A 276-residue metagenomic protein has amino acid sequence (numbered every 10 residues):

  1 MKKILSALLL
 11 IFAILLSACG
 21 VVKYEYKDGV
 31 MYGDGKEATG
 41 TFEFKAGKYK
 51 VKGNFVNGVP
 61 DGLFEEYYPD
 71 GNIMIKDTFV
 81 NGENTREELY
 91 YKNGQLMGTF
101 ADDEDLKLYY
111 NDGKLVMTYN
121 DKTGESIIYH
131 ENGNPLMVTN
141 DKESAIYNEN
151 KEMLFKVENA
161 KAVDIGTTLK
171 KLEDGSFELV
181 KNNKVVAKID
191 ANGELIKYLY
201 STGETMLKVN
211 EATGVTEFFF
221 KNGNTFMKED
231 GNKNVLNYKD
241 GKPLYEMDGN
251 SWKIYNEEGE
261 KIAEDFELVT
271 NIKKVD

Functional and structural regions predicted by a protein language model:
M1-I4: Positively charged n-region of N-terminal signal peptides that target proteins for export
L8-L15: Bacterial N-terminal signal peptides
S17-D276: Glycine/tyrosine- and acidic-biased, solvent-exposed loop/turn segments at the edges of beta-strands
